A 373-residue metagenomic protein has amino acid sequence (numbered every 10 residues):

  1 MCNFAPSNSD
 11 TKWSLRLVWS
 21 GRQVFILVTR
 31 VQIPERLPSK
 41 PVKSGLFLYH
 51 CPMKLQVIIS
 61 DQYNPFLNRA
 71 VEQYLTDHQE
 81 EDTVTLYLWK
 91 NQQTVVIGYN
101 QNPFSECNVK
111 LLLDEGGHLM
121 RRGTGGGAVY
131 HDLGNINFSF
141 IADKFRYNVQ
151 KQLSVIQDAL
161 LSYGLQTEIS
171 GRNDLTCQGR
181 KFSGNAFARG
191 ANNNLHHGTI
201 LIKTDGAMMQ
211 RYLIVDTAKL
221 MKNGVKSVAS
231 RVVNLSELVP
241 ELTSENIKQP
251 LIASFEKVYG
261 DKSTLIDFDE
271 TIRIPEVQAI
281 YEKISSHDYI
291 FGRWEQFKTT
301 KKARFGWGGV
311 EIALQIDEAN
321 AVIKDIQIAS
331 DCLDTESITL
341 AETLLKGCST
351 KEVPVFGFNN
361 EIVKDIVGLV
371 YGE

Functional and structural regions predicted by a protein language model:
M1-P6, K12-W19, V24, V31: Short, positively charged low-complexity motifs
N3, V31, K43, Y49-H50: Short, positively charged and aromatic/hydrophobic N-terminal segments
M53-Y147: N-terminal lobe of the biotin/lipoate ligase/transferase fold
R122-N137, L175-Q178, A186-L195: FAD-binding core of FAD-dependent oxidoreductases, characterized by glycine-rich FAD pyrophosphate-binding loops
N135-N173: Contiguous, small/hydrophobic- and glycine-enriched helical/loop subdomains that border and often "cap" functional
G164, S183, A191-F291, E336-E373: Long, positively charged amphipathic alpha-helical accessory segments at protein N-termini or as interdomain linkers
A186-F187, I200-I202, V310-S330: Short beta-strand elements
I272-A319: Structured beta-strand/loop patches that form or line metal/cofactor-binding pockets in enzymes
